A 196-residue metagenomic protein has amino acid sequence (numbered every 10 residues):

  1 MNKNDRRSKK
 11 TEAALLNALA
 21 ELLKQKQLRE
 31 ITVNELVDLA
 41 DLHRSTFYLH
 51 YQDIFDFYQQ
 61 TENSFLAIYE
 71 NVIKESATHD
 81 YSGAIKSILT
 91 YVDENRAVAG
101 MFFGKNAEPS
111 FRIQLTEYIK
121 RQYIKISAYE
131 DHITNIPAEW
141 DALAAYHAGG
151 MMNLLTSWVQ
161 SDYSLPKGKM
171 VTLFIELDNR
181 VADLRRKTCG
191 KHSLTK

Functional and structural regions predicted by a protein language model:
M1-K26, E30: Basic, helix-initiating cap at the start of DNA-binding domains
E21-K24, I31, T61-S87, A99-G100: Amphipathic alpha-helical linker/stalk segments
L22-F55: Helix-turn-helix
I31-T32, G100-F102, F111, K167: Short, hydrophobic secondary-structure boundary micro-motifs
T61-I68, N95, A99, Q122-E130 (+1 more regions): A short secondary-structure junction motif
H79-D93, A97, A145, I175: Amphipathic alpha-helical segments that line or abut small-molecule/effector binding pockets and mediate allosteric
E108-T134, A138-M152, D183: Amphipathic alpha-helical packing segments from all-alpha helical-bundle domains
S157-K196: C-terminal peripheral helix-coil segments that are non-catalytic and often amphipathic
